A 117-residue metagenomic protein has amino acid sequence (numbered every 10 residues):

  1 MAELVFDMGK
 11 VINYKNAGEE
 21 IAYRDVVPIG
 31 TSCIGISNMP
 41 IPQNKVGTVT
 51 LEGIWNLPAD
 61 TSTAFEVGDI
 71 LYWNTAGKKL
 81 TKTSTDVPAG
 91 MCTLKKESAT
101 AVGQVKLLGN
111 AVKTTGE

Functional and structural regions predicted by a protein language model:
M1-E117: Surface-exposed, low-hydrophobicity beta-strand/loop segments enriched in small/polar/acidic residues
